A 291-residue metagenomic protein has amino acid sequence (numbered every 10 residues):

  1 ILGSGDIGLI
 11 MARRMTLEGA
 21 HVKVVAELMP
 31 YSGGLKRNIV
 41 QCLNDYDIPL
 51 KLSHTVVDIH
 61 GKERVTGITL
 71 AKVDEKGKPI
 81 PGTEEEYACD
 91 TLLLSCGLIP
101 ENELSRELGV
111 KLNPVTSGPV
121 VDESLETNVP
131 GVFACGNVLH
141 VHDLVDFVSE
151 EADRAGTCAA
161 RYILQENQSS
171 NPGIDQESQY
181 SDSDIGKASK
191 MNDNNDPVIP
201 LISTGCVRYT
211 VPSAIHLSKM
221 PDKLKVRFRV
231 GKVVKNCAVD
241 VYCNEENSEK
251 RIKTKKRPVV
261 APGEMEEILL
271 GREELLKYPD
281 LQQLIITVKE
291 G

Functional and structural regions predicted by a protein language model:
G3-S4: Glycine-rich Rossmann-fold phosphate-binding loop(s) that bind the pyrophosphate of adenine dinucleotide cofactors
I7, M11, H21, L35-I39 (+5 more regions): General structural feature for long, well-ordered alpha-helical segments within catalytic domains of soluble enzymes
L9, R14-E103, D222-P258: A Rossmann-like FAD-binding core segment of flavoenzymes
H21-V22, K111-P114, N167: A short alpha-helix-loop-beta-strand transition element characteristic of N-terminal alpha/beta dinucleotide-binding
I59, L98-P100, E126, Q179 (+1 more regions): Ferredoxin-type iron-sulfur electron-transfer modules and their immediate structural context
D90-H142: FAD-site-proximal beta/loop scaffold in flavoenzymes
C135-I163: A conserved FAD-binding loop/helix module that cradles the flavin
R161-G291: Rossmann-like nucleotide/phosphate-binding core characteristic of flavoprotein oxidoreductases
